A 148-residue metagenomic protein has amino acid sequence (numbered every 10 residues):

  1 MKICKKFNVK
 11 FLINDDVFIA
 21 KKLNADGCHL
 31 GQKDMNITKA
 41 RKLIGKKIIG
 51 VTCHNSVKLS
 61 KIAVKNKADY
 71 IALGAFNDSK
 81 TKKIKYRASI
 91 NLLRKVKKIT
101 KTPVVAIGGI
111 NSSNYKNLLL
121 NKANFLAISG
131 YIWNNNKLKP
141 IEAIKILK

Functional and structural regions predicted by a protein language model:
M1, K21-N24, F76-N77: N-terminal start-of-chain detector that recognizes signal peptides and the immediate post-cleavage beginning
M1-I13, D34, T38-S56, I84-S112 (+1 more regions): Alpha-helix-loop-beta-strand connector modules within alpha/beta enzyme cores
F11-D26, N55-D69, I99-A106, I110-I128 (+1 more regions): Catalytic cores of alpha/beta
A25-H29, K47-I49: Active-site regions of enzymes building and remodeling cell-envelope glycoconjugates
G27, Y70, N77, K95-V96: Broad hydrophobic/π-residue packing in well-ordered secondary structure
Q32-K39, A72-I84, Y115-L147: Glycine-rich phosphate-binding active-site loops on the catalytic face of alpha/beta enzymes
K47-L73, N77-I84: A mid-sequence interfacial segment
